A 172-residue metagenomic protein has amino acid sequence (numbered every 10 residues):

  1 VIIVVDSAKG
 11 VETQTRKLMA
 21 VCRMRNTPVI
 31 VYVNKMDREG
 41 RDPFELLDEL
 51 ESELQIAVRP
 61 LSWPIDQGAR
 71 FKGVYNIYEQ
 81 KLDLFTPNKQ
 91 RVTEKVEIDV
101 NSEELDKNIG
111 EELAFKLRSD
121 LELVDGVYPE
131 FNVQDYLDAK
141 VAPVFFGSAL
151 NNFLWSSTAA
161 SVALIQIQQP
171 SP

Functional and structural regions predicted by a protein language model:
D6-P172: P-loop NTPase catalytic nucleotide-binding module
